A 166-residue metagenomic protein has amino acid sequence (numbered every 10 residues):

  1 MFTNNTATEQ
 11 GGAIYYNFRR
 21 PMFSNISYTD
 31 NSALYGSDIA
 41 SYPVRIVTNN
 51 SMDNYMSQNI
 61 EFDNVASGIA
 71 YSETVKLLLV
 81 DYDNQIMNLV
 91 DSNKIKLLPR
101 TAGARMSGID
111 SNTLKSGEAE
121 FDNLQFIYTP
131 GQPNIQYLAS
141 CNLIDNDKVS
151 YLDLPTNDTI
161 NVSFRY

Functional and structural regions predicted by a protein language model:
M1-F2, R20-Y28, I46-S51: All-beta strand scaffolds that present successive hydrophobic residues in beta-strands
N4-T6, Q10, T29-Y35, Y55 (+1 more regions): Surface-exposed loop/turn segments connecting beta-strands in extracellular beta-rich domains
E9-F18, L34-Y42: Glycine-rich beta-solenoid repeat tracts in large extracellular/virion proteins
M56-L89, L97-P99, F121, I135-A139: Beta-strand-rich structural segments
L98-S116: Low-complexity "stalk/linker" and mucin-like segments enriched in Ser/Thr/Pro/Ala/Gly
D110-T129: Aromatic sugar-binding surface patches on proteins that engage polysaccharides or sugar-phosphate polymers
P130-D147: Short, aromatic- and glycine-rich surface loops/edge beta-strands on solvent-exposed regions
N146-Y166: Short beta-strand elements
